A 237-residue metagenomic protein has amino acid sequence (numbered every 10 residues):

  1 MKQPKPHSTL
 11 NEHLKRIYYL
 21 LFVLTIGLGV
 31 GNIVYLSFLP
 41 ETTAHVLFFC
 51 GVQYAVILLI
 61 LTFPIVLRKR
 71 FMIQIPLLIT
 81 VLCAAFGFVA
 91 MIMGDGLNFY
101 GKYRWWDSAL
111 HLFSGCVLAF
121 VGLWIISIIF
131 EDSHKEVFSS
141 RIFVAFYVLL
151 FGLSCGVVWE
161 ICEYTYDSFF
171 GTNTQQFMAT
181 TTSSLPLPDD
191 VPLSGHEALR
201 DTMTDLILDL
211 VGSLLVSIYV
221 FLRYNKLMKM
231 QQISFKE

Functional and structural regions predicted by a protein language model:
P6-L24: N-terminal membrane topogenic signal
T9-E12, T42-A44, I65-L78, S133-S139: Membrane-interface helix-boundary motifs at transmembrane edges
F38-A44, R70, G96-W106: Membrane-interface helix caps and helix-loop-helix hairpins in membrane proteins
A44-I57, T80-V81: Structural signature of hydrophobic alpha-helical transmembrane segments
L61-P64, F86-M91, F151-W159, E163: Alpha-helical transmembrane segments of multi-pass membrane proteins
I73-A85, S108-L110: Cytoplasmic-side transmembrane-helix entry/capping segments in multi-pass membrane proteins
M93-V148: Membrane-proximal helix-loop-helix units in multi-pass membrane proteins
H111-A119, Y147, F151-F170, M178-V220: Alpha-helical transmembrane segments that form the membrane-embedded catalytic/substrate-binding core of multi-pass
